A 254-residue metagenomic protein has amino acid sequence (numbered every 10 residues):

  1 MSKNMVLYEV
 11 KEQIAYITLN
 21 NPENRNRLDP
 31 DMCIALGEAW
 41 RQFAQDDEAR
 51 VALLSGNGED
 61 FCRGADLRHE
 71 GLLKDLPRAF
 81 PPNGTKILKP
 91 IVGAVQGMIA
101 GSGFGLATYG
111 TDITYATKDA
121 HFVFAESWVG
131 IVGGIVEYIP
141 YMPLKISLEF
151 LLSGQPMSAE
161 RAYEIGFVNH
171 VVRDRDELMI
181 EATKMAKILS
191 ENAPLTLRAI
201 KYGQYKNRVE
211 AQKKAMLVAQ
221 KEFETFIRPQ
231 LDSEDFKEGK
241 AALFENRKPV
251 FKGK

Functional and structural regions predicted by a protein language model:
M1-N57: Conserved CoA-thioester-binding segment of acyl-CoA-metabolizing enzymes
S2-K3, A241-K254: Terminal low-complexity tails and localization/encapsulation signals of metabolic enzymes
I34, E38-R41, Q45-E48, S55-I87 (+3 more regions): Glycine- (often His-adjacent) and acidic-residue-rich active-site loop that binds/positions the CoA thioester
F80-P82, K86, A94, A100-L151 (+2 more regions): CoA-thioester-processing core
G101, V132, P156, D176 (+1 more regions): Glycine-rich phosphate-binding loop at the start of an alpha helix
Y115-A120, V168-V218, E234, V250-K254: C-terminal long alpha-helix characteristic of the crotonase
G154-R161: Acidic, divalent-metal-coordinating active-site segment for phosphoryl/phosphodiester hydrolysis, typified by short
